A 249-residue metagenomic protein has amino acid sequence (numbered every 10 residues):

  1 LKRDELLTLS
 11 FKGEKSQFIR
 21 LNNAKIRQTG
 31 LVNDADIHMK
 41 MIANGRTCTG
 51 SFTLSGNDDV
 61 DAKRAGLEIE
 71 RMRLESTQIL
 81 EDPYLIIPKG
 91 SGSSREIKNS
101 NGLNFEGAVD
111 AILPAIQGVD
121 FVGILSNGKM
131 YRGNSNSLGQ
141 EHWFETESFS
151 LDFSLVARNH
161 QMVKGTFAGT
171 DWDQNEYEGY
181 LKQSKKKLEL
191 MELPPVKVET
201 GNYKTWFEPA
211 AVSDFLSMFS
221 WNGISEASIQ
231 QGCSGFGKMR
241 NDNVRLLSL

Functional and structural regions predicted by a protein language model:
L1-S16, Q28-S126, W172-T200, K204 (+1 more regions): Alpha/propeptide regions of enzymes that mature by internal proteolysis
S16-A35, F121-L151: Conserved alpha/beta core surface patches that mediate binding of polyanionic ligands
I19-N23, G50-T53, T166, L216-M218: Short, glycine/acidic-enriched capping/hinge loops at junctions between secondary-structure elements
N127-L249: Active-site-adjacent "lid" and substrate-binding segments of diverse enzymatic cores
